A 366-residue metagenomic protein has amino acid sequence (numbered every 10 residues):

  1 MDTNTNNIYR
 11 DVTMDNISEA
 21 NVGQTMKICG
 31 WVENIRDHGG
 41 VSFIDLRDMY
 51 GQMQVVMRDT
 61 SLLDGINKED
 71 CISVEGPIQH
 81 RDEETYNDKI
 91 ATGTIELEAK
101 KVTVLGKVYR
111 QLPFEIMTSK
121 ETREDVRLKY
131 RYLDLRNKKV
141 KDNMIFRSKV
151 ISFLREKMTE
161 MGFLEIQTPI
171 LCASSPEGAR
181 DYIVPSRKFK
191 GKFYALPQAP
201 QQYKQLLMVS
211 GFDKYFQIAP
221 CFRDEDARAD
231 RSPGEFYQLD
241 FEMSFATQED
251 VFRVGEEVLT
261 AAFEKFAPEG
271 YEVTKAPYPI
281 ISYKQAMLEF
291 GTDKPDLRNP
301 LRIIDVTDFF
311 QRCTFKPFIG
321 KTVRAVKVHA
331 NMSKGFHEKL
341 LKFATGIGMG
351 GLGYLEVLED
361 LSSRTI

Functional and structural regions predicted by a protein language model:
M1-I366: Class II aminoacyl-tRNA synthetase catalytic cores and aaRS-like
